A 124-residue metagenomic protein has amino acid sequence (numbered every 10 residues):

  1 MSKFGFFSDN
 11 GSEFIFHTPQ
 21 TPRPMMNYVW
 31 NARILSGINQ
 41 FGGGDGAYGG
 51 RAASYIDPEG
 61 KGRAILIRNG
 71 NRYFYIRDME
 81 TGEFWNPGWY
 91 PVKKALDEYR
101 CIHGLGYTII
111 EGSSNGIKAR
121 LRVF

Functional and structural regions predicted by a protein language model:
M1-F124: Anionic coordination/interaction segments
